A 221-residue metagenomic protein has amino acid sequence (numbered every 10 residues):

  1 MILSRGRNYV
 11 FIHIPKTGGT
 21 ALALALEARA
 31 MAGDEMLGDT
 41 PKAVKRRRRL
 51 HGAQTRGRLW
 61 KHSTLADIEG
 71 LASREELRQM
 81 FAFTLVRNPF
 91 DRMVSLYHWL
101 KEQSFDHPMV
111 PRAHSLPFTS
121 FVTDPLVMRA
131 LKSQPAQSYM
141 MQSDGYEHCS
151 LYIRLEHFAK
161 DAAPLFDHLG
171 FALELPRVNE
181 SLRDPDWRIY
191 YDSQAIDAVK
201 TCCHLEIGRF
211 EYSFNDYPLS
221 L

Functional and structural regions predicted by a protein language model:
M1-L221: Membrane-interface amphipathic segments in extracytoplasmic regions
